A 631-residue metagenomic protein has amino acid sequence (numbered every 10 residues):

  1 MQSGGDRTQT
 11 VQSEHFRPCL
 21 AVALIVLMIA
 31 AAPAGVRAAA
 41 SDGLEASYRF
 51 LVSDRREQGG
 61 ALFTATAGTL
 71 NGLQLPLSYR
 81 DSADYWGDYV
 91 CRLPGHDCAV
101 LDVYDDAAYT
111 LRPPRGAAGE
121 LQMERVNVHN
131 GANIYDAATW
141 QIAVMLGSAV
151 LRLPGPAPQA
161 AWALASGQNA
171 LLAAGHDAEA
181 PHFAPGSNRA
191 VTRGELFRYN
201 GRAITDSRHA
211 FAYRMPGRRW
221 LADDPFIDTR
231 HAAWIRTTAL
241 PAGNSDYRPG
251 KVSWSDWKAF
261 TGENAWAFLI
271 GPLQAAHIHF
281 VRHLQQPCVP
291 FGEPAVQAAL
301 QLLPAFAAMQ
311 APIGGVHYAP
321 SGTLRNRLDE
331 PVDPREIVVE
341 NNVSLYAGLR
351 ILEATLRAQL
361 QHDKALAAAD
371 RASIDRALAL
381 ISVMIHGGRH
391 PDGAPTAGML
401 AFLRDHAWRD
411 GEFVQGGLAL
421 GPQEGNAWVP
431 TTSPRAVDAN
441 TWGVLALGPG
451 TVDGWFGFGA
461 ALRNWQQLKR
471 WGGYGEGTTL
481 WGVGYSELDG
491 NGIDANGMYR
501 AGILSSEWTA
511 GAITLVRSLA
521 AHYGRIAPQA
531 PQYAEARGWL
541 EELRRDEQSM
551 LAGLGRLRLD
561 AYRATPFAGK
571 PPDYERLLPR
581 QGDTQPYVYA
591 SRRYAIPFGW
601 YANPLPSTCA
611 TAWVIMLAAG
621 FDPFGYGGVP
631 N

Functional and structural regions predicted by a protein language model:
M1-F16: N-terminal secretory signal peptides that target proteins for export/translocation
C19-A31: Bacterial N-terminal signal peptides
A34-A38: Sec/Tat signal peptide C-region and signal peptidase I cleavage site
A39-L101, D106, I134-Y135, H176-V252 (+5 more regions): Extended ligand-binding clefts on enzyme/binding-domain cores
A118-I142: Beta-strand-rich domains and repeat architectures in extracellular enzymes and scaffolds, especially beta-propellers
A138-L151, A161, A165, N440-T441 (+1 more regions): Alpha-helical support elements that line or immediately flank enzyme active sites and cofactor-binding pockets
P154-H176, R248-P249, S253-W257: Aromatic-lined substrate-binding rim segments of carbohydrate-active enzymes
